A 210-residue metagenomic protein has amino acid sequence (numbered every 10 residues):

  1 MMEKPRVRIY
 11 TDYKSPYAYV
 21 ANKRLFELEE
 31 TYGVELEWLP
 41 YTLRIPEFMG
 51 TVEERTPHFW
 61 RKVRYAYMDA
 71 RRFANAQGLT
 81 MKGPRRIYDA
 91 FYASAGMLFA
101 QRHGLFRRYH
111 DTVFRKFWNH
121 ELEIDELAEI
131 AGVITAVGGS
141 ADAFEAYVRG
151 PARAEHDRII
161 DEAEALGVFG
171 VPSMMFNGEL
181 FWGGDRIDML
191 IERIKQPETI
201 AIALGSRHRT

Functional and structural regions predicted by a protein language model:
M1, G50-T51, P57, V133-A136: Short secondary-structure boundary segments
E3-V34, T112-T210: C-terminal cap of thioredoxin/glutaredoxin-like
Y13, Y17-F117, A201-R209: Structural alpha/beta surface segment adjacent to cysteine/selenocysteine redox centers across thiol/disulfide enzymes
